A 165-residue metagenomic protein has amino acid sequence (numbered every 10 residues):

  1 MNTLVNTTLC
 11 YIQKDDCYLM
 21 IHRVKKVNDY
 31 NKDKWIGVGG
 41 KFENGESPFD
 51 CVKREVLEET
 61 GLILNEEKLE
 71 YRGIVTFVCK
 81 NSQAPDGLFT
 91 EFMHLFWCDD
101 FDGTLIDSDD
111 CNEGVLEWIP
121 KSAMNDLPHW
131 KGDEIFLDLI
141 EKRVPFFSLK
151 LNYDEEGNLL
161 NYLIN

Functional and structural regions predicted by a protein language model:
M1-L19, K41-E43: Conserved N-terminal beta-strand and adjoining loop/helix that marks the start of the Nudix/MutT-like hydrolase domain
N2, C10, K26-N28, D86 (+1 more regions): Short secondary-structure boundary/capping segments
I12-K14, H22, W97-D100: Residue-level signal for short segments within beta-strands and strand-turn junctions of well-structured beta-sheet
Y18-E58, Y153-N165: Conserved Nudix-box catalytic region and its N-terminal flanking loop in Nudix hydrolases and closely related
F42-E66, F77-I135, L139-I140, N161-N165: Unchanged
V144-Y153: Low-complexity, intrinsically disordered Gly/Pro/Thr-rich segments
